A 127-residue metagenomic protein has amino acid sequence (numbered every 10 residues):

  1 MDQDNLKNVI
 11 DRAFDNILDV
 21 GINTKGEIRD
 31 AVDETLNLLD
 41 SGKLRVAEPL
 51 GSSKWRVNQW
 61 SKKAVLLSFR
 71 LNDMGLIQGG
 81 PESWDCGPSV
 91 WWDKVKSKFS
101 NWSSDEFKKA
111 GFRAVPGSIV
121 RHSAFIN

Functional and structural regions predicted by a protein language model:
M1-F112: Terminal amphipathic alpha-helical/low-complexity segments used for targeting or macromolecular assembly
K108-N127: Structural signal for interior beta-strand "rungs" in well-ordered beta-sheet cores of soluble enzyme domains
